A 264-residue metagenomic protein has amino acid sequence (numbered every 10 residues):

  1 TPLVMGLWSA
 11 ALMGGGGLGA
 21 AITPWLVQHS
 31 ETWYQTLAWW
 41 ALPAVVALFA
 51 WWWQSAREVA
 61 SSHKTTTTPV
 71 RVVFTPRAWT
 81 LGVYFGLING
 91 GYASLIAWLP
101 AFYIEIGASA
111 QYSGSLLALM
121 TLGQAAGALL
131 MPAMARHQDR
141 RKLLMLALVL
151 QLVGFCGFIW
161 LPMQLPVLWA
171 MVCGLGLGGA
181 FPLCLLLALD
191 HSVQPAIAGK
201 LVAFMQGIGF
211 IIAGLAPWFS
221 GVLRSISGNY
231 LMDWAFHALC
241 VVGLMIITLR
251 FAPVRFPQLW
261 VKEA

Functional and structural regions predicted by a protein language model:
T1, G179-V193: Intracellular juxtamembrane helix-capping segments at the cytosolic ends of symmetry-related transmembrane helices
L3-A56: Helix-loop-helix hairpin linking two adjacent transmembrane segments in secondary transporters
G15-V27, P100, M131, L215-R224: Small-residue (Gly/Pro/Ala) motifs that create kinks and tight helix-helix packing interfaces
A56-L81: Juxtamembrane intracellular "pre-TM" segments in multi-pass secondary transporters
P76-A118, Q124-A128: Extracytoplasmic gate region of multi-pass secondary transporters
G127-D139: Helix-to-loop junctions at the C-terminal end of transmembrane segments in multipass secondary transporters
K142-G157: Structural signature of the two symmetry-related core transmembrane helices
P195-N229, H237: A late C-terminal transmembrane helix in Major Facilitator Superfamily
